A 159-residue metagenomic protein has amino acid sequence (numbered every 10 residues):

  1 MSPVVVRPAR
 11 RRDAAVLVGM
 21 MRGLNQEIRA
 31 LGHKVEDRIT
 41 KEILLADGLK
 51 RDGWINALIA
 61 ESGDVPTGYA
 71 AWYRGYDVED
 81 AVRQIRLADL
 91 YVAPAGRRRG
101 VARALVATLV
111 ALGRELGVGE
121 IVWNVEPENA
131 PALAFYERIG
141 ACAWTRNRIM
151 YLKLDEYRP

Functional and structural regions predicted by a protein language model:
V5-G19: A short beta-loop-alpha structural element at the N-terminal edge of CoA-dependent acyl/N-acetyltransferase catalytic
V18, N25-A46: Conserved GNAT-fold acetyl-CoA-binding loop/helix
A46-I59, R86: A short helix-loop-beta-strand connector motif used in the catalytic cores of GNAT acetyltransferases and, in some
I59, V65-R74, R86: Conserved beta-strand in the GNAT
Y76-L87, R97, W144-T145: A conserved beta-turn-beta hairpin within the catalytic core of GNAT-like acetyltransferases that forms part
V92, R98-A111, R138: Conserved acetyl-CoA-binding loop-helix of GNAT-fold acetyltransferases
R103, P127-R146: Conserved active-site alpha-helix within GNAT-family acetyltransferase domains
R114-N124: Conserved GNAT acetyl-CoA-binding A-motif
